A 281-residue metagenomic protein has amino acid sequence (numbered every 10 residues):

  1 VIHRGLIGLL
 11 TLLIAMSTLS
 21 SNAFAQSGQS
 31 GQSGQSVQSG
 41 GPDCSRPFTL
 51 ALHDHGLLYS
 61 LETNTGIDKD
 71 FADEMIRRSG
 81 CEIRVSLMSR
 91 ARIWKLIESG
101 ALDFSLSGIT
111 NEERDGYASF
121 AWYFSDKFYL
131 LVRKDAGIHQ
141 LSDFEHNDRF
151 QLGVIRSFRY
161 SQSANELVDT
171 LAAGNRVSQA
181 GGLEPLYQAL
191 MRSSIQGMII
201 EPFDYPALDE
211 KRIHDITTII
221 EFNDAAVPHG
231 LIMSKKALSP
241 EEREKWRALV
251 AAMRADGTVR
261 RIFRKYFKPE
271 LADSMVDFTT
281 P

Functional and structural regions predicted by a protein language model:
G40-G116, Q179, W246, D256: Extracytoplasmic small-molecule ligand-binding "clamshell" domains of the periplasmic binding protein/Venus flytrap
L52-H55, S125-Y129, K211-A251, P269-P281: Periplasmic-binding protein-like
K69-R78, S142-Q151, F158, L231-E270: Extended ligand-binding regions for polar small-molecule ligands
D70-C81, A121-Y123, E145-D148, S157-A180 (+1 more regions): Ligand-binding cleft/hinge of the Venus flytrap
C81-E82, E98-S107, R149-Q151, M191-I200: Alpha-to-beta junction loops
E82, R159-S178, V250-P281: Ligand-binding clefts/hinges and TM-proximal coupling segments of bilobed small-molecule sensing domains
R92-K95, S107-G116, Q196-A225: A ligand-binding cleft/hinge motif common to bilobed small-molecule-binding domains
V132-L152, L167: Flexible hinge/capping segments at coil-to-helix
